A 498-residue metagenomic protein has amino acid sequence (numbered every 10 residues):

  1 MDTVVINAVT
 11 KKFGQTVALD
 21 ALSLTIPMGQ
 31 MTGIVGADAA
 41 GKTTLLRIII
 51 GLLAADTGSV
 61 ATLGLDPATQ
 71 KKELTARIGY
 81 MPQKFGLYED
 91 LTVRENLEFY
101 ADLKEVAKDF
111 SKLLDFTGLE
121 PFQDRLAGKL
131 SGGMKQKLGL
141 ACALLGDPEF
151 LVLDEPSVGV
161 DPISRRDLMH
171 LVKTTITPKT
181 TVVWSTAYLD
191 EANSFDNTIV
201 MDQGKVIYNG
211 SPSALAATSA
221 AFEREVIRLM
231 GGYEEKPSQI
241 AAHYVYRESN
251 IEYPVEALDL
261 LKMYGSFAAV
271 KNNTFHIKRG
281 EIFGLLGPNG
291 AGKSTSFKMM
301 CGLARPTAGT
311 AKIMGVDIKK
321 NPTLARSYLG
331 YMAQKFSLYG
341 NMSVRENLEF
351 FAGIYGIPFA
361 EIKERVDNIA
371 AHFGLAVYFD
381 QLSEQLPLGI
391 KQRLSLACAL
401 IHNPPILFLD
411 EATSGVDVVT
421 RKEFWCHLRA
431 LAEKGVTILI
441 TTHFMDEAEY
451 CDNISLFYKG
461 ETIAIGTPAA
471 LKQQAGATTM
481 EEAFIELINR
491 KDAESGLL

Functional and structural regions predicted by a protein language model:
I50, C301: Helix-to-loop junction immediately C-terminal to a conserved catalytic motif
G58-D66, E73-L74, G309-D317, L324-A325: Conserved ABC transporter NBD signature motif
E98, D102-F122, E349, G353 (+1 more regions): Conserved ABC ATPase "signature" region
L140, L168, L396: Hydrophobic anchor residue at the start of the ABC signature
L151-E155, V160, L407-D410: Catalytic Walker B motif of ABC-type/P-loop ATPase nucleotide-binding domains
